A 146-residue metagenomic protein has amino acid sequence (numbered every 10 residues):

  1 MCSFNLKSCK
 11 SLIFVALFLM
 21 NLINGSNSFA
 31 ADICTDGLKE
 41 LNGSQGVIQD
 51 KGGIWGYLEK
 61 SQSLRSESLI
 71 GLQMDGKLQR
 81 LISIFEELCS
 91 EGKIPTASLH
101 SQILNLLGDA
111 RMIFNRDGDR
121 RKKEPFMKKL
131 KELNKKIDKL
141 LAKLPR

Functional and structural regions predicted by a protein language model:
M1-A31: Classical Sec-dependent N-terminal signal peptides that target proteins to the secretory pathway
C2-F4, I54-L58, L69, I113 (+1 more regions): Short, aromatic- and cysteine-enriched interfacial helices/patches that mediate contacts at lipid membranes
N5, L12, G37, G92-K93: General secretory precursor processing signal
N21-A31, G43, M74-I82: Secretory-pathway extracellular proteins and peptide precursors enriched for disulfide-bonded cysteines
S28-L72: Immediate post-signal-peptide N-terminus of mature secreted/exported proteins
G71, D75-R120: Long, amphipathic, charge-rich alpha-helical segments that form helical bundles/coiled-coils
K129-R146: Short, low-complexity, Pro/Ser/Thr/Gly-rich segments in the mature regions of secreted, periplasmic
